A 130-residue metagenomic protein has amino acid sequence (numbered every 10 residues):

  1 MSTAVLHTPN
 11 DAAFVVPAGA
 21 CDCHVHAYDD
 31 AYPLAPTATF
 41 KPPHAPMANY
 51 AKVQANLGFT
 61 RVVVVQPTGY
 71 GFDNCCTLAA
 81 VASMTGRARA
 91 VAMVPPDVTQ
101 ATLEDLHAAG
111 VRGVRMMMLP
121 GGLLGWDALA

Functional and structural regions predicted by a protein language model:
S2-A4, G71-A130: Active-site gating/metal-coordination segments in enzymes
S2-P67, G71-F72: An N-terminally biased module of ancient metal coordination in phosphate/nucleic-acid-related enzymes
